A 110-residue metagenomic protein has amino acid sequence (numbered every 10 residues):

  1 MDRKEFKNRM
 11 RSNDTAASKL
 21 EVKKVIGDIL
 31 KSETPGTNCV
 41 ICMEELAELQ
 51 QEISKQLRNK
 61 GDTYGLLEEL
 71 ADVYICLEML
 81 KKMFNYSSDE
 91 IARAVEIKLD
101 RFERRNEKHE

Functional and structural regions predicted by a protein language model:
D2-L70, Y74-E110: Flexible "arm" and connector segments at domain edges
